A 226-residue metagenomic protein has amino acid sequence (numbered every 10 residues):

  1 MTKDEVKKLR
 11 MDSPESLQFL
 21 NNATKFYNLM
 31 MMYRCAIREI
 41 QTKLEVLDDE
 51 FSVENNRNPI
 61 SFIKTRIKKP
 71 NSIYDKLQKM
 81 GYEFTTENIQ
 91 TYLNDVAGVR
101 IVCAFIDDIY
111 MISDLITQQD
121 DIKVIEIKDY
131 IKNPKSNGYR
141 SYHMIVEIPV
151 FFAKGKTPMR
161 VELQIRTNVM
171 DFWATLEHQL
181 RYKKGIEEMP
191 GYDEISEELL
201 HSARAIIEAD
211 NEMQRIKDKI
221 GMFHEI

Functional and structural regions predicted by a protein language model:
M1-I37, Q41-E50, E162-I226: An acidic, glycine-/histidine-flanked metal-binding catalytic module
E5-L9, N28-M32, N58-T65, I89-Q90 (+1 more regions): Glycine-rich, low-complexity intrinsically disordered segments
E15-T24, V53-N55, I89-G98: A short, surface-exposed helix-loop junction/capping segment
L29, Y33, I37, P70 (+2 more regions): Generic alpha-helical secondary structure
E50-F51, Y82, D120-I125: Short secondary-structure junctions
N56-A97: A glycine-rich, hydrophobic loop/mini-helix early in the fold
Q90, C103-M213: Long beta-strand-rich cores associated with HINT superfamily self-processing modules
